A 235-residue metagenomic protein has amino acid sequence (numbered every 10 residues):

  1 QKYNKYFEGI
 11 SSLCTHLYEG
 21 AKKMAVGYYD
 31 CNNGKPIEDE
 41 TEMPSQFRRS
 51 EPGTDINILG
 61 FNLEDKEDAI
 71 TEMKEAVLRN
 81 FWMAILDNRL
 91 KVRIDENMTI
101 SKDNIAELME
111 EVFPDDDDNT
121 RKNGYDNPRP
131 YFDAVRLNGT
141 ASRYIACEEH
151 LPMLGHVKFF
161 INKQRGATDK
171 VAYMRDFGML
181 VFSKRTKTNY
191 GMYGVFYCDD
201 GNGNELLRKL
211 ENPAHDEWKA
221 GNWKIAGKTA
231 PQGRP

Functional and structural regions predicted by a protein language model:
Q1-T99: GHKL-type ATPase core
T41-P44, I70-L78, A106-E110, R129 (+4 more regions): Generic detector of well-ordered alpha-helical segments enriched in charged/polar residues, highlighting helical
L59-H150: Glycine/threonine-rich ATP-lid/beta-loop region of ATP-binding domains
D65, T120-P235: Charged regulatory segments coupled to nucleotide-binding catalytic modules in large multidomain enzymes
